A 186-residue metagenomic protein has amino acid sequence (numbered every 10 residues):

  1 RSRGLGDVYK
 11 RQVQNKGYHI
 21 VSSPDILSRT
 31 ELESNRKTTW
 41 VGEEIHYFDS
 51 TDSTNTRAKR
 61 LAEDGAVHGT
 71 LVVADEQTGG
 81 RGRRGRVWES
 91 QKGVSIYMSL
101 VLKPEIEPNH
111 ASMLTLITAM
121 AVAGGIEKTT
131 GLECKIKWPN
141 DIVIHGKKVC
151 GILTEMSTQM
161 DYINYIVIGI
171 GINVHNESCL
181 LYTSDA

Functional and structural regions predicted by a protein language model:
R3-E127, C150: N-terminal lobe of the biotin/lipoate ligase/transferase fold
D7, E107-H110, L116-C134, I144-D185: Long, positively charged amphipathic alpha-helical accessory segments at protein N-termini or as interdomain linkers
D49, I136-W138: Short loop/edge segments at beta-strand edges and connector loops that shape dinucleotide/nucleotide cofactor-binding
